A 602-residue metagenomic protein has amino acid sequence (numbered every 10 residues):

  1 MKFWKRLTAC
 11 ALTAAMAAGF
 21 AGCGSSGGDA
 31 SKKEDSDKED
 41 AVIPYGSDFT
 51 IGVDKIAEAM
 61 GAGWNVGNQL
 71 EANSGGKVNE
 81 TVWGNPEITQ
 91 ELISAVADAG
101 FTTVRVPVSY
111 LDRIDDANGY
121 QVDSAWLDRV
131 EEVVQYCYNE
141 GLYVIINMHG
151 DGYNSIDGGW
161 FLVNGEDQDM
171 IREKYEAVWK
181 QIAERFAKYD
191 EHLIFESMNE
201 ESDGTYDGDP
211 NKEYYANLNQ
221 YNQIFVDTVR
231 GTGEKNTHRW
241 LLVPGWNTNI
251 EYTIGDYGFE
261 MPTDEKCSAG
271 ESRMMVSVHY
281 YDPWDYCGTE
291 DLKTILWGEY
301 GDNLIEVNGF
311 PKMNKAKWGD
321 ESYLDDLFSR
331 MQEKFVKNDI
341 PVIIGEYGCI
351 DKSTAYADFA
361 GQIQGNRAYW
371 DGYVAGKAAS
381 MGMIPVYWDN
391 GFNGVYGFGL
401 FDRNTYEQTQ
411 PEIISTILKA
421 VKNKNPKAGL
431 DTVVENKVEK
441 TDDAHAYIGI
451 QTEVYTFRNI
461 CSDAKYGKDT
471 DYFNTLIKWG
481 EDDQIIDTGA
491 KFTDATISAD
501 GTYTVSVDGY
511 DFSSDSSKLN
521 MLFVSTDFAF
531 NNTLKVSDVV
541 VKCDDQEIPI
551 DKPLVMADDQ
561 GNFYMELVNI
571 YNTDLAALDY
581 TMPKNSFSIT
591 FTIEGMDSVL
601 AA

Functional and structural regions predicted by a protein language model:
M1-C10: Bacterial N-terminal signal peptides that target proteins for export
A18-G22: C-terminal motif of bacterial Sec signal peptides marking the signal peptidase cleavage site
G24-S26: Bacterial signal peptide processing site
P44-I51, A57-W240, P244-T253, G394 (+1 more regions): Active-site mouth of glycoside hydrolases
D169, E173-W318, S329-C349, S380-M381: Active-site region of glycoside hydrolase catalytic domains
T354-H445: Aromatic-rich peripheral "rim/lid" segments of glycoside hydrolase catalytic domains that contact and position glycan
D508-N531, V568-N572, P583-S588: Extracellular beta-strand ligand-recognition surfaces/modules
T533-Q546, V599-A602: Exposed low-complexity, polar/acidic, P/S/T/G-rich flexible segments that act as propeptides, protease-susceptible
